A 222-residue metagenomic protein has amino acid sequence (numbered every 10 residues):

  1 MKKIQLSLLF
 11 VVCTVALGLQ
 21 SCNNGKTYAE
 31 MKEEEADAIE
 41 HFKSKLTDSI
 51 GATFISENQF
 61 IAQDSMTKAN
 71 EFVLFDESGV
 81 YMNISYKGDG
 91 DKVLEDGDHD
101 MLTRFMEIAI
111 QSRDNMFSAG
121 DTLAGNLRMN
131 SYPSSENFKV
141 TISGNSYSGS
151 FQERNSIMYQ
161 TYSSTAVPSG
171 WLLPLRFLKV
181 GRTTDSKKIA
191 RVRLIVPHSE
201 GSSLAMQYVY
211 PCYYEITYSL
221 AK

Functional and structural regions predicted by a protein language model:
M1-L9: Bacterial N-terminal signal peptides that target proteins for export
I4-Q5, C22-K222: Cross-family detector of peptidyl-prolyl cis-trans isomerase
V11-T14: Repetitive helical segments and hydrophobic/amphipathic motifs
L17-S21: C-terminal motif of bacterial Sec signal peptides marking the signal peptidase cleavage site
